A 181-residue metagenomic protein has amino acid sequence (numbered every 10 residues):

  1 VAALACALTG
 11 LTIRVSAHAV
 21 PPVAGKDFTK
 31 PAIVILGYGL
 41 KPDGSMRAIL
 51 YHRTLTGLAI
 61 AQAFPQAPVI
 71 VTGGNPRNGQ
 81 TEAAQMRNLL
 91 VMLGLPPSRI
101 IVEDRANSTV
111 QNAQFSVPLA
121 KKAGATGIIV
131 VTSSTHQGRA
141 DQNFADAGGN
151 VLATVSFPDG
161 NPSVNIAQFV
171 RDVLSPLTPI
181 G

Functional and structural regions predicted by a protein language model:
V1-R14: Secretory targeting and sorting signals
I13-R171: A structural signal for short, hydrophobic/glycine-enriched beta-strand patches
F169-G181: Glycine-rich flexible loop motifs, especially short His-Gly-Gly/GGXG/HXGH segments used as catalytic or interaction
